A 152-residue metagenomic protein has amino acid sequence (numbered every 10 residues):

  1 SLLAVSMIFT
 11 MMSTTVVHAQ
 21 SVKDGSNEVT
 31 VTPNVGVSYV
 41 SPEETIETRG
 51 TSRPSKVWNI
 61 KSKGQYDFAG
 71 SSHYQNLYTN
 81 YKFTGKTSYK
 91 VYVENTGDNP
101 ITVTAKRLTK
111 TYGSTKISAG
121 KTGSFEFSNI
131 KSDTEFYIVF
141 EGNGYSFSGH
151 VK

Functional and structural regions predicted by a protein language model:
S1-A69: N-terminal prepro-regions of secreted/extracellular proteins
G64, T87, K121, S132-E135: A glycine-anchored, Pro-Gly-centered beta-turn/N-cap motif
Q65-T84, S146: Short beta-strands within extracellular/lumenal beta-sheet-rich domains
Y78-K90, F127-S132: Extracellular and analogous surface-interaction loops
S88-K90, D98-T102, E135, S146-S148: Exposed beta-strand and adjacent loop surfaces of beta-rich binding modules that mediate intermolecular recognition
V93-G97, F140-G142: Asparagine-centered strand-capping/turn motif at beta-strand->loop junctions
G97-T115, V151-K152: Short, surface-exposed beta-strand/strand-loop-strand elements in extracellular ectodomains
K116-I117, E126-K152: Short, exposed beta-strand-loop hairpins at the edges of beta-sheets in extracellular/periplasmic proteins
